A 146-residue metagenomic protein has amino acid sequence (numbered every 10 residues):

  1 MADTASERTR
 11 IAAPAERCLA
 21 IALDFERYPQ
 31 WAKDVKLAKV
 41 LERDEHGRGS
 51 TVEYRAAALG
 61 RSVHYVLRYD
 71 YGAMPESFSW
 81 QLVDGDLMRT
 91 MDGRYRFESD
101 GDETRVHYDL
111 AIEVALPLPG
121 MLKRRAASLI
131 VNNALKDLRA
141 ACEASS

Functional and structural regions predicted by a protein language model:
M1-G47, N133: Hydrophobic ligand-binding cavity/cleft-lining segments
S6, V106-H107: Hydrophobic residues on conserved beta-strands that form the core of alpha/beta folds
P29-K33, V40-D44, R55-R105, A111-E113 (+1 more regions): Hydrophobic-ligand binding "helix-grip"
V35, D44-R48, F78, Y95 (+2 more regions): Alpha-helix boundary/capping detector
S50-V52: Short, well-structured hydrophobic secondary-structure segments
A111-S146: A conserved amphipathic terminal alpha-helix motif
